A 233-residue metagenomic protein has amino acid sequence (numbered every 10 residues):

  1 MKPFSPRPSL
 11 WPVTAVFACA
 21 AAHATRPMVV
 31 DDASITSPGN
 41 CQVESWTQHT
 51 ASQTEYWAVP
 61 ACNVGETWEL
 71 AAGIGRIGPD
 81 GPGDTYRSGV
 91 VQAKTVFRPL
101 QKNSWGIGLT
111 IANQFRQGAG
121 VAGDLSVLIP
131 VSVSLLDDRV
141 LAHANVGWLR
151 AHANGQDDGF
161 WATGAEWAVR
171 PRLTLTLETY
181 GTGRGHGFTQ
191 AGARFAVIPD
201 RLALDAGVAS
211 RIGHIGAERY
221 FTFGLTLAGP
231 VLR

Functional and structural regions predicted by a protein language model:
M1-V29, V231-R233: Cleavable N-terminal export/targeting peptides
H23-R233: Transmembrane beta-barrel domains of Gram-negative outer membranes and organellar outer membranes
